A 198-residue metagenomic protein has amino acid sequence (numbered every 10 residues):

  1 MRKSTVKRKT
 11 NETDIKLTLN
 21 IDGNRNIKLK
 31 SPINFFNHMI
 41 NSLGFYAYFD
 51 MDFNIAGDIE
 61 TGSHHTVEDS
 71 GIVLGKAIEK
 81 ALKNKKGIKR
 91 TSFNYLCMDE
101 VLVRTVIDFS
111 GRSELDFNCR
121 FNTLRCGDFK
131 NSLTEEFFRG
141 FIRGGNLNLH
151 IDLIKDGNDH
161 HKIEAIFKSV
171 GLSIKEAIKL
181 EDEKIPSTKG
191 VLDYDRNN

Functional and structural regions predicted by a protein language model:
M1-N198: Structural preference for solvent-exposed beta-strand-turn elements and adjacent flexible terminal/loop segments within
